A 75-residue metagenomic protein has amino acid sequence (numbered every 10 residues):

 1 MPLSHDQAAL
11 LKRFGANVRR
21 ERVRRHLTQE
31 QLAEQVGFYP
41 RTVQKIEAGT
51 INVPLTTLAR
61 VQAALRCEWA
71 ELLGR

Functional and structural regions predicted by a protein language model:
M1-R24: A short, Lys/Arg-rich alpha-helix, primarily the initiator
A16-Q35, R60: Short basic helix-loop element that most often maps to the first helix and adjoining turn of HTH DNA-binding modules
V36-I51: Recognition helix of helix-turn-helix/homeodomain-like DNA-binding domains that insert into the DNA major groove
P54-E71: DNA major-groove recognition helix of helix-turn-helix/homeodomain DNA-binding modules
